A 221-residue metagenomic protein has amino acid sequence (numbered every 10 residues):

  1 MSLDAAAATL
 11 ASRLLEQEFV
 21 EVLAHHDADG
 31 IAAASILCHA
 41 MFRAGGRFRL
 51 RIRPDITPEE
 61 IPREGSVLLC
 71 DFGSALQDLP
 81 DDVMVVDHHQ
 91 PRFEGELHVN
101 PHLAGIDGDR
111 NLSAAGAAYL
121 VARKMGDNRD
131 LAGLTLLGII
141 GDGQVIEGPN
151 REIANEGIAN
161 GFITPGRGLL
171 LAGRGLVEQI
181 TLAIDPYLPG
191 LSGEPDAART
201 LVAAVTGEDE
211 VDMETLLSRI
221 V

Functional and structural regions predicted by a protein language model:
M1-I220: Replace "Mg2+/Mn2+-dependent" with "divalent metal-dependent
